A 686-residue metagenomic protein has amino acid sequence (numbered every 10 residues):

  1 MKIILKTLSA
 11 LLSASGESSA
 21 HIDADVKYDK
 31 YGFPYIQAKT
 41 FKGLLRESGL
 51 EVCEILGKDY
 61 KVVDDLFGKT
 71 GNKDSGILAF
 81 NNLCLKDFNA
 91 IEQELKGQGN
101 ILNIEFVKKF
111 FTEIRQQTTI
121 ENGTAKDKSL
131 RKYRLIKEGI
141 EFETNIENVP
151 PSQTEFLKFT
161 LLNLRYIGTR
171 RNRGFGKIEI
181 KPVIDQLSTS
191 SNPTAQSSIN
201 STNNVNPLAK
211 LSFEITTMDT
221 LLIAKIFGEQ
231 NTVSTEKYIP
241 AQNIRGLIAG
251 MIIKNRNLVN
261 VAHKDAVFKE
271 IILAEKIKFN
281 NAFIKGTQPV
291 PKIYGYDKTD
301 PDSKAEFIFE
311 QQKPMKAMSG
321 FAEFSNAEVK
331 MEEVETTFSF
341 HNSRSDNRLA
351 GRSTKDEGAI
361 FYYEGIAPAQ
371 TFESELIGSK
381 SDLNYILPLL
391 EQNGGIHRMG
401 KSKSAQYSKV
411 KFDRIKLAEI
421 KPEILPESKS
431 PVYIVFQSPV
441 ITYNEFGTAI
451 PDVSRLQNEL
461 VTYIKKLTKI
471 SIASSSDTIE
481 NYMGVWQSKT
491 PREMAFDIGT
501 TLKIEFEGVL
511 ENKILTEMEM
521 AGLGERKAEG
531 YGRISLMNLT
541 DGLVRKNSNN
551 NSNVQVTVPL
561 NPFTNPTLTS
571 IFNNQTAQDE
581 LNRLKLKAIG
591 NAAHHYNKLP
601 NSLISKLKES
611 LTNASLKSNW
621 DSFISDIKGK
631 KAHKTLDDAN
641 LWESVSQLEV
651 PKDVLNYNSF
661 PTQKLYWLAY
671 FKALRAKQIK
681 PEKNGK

Functional and structural regions predicted by a protein language model:
M1-K686: Conserved active-site/ligand-binding neighborhood in enzyme cores
